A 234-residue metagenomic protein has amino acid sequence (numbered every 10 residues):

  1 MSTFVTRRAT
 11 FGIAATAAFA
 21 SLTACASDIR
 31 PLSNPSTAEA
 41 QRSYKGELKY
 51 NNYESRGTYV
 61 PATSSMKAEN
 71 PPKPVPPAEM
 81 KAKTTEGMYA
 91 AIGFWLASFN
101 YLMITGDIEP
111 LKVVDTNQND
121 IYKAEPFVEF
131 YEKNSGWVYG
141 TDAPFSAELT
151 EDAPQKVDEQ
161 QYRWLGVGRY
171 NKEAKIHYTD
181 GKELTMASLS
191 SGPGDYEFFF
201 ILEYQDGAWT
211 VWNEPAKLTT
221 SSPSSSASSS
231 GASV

Functional and structural regions predicted by a protein language model:
M1-V5, A15-F19: Secretory targeting signals
F4, I29-N51, A153-V234: Exposed beta-sheet edge and beta->alpha loop/turn motif
R7, K83-T84, L184: A short, structure-level motif marking secondary-structure boundaries and short turns
T10-F11: N-terminal export leaders
C25-A90: Juxtamembrane and targeting peptides
A62-G140: Core segments of small alpha/beta cavity-forming domains
N134-P154: A short, amphipathic edge element
